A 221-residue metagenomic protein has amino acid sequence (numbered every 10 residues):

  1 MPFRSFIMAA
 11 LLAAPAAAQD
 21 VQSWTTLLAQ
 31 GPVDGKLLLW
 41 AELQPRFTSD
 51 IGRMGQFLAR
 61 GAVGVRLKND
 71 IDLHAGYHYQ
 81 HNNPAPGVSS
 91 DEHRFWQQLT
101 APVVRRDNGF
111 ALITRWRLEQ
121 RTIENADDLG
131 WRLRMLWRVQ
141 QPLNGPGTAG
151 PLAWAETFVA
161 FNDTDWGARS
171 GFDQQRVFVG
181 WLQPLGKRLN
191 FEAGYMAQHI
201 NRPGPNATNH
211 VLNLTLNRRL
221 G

Functional and structural regions predicted by a protein language model:
A16-D20, F47-G52, P84-S90, T122-D128 (+2 more regions): Outer-membrane beta-barrel domain signature
A18-R60: Short glycine/proline- and aromatic-enriched beta-strand/turn motifs that initiate or cap beta-hairpins
V21-S23, G55-F57, D91-F95, D127-L133 (+2 more regions): Residues that define the transmembrane beta-barrel architecture of outer-membrane proteins
W24-T26, Q30, L38-Q44, D72-H78 (+5 more regions): Transmembrane beta-strands of outer-membrane beta-barrel proteins
L27-G31, G61-V65, Q97-V103, M135-Q141 (+2 more regions): Residues on the lipid-exposed face of transmembrane beta-strands in outer-membrane beta-barrel proteins
G35-L39, N69-I71, H93, R106-T114 (+3 more regions): Outer-envelope beta-barrel architecture signal
R53-V103: Hydrophobic/aromatic-rich structural module bridging two neighboring secondary-structure elements via a short loop
G109-P203, L220-G221: Outer-membrane beta-barrel transmembrane domain signature
